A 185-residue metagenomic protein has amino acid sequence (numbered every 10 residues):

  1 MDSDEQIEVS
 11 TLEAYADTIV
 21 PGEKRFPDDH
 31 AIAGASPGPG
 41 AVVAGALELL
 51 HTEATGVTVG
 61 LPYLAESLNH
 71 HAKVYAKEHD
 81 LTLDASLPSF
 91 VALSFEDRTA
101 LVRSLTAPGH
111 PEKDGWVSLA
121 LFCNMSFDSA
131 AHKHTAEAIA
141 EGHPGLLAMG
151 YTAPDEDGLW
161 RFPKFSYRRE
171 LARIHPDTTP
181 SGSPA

Functional and structural regions predicted by a protein language model:
S3-D4, E8-L12, A16-K133, E141: Flexible, low-complexity segments enriched for small/polar residues
G109-A185: Long, amphipathic alpha-helical surface segments
